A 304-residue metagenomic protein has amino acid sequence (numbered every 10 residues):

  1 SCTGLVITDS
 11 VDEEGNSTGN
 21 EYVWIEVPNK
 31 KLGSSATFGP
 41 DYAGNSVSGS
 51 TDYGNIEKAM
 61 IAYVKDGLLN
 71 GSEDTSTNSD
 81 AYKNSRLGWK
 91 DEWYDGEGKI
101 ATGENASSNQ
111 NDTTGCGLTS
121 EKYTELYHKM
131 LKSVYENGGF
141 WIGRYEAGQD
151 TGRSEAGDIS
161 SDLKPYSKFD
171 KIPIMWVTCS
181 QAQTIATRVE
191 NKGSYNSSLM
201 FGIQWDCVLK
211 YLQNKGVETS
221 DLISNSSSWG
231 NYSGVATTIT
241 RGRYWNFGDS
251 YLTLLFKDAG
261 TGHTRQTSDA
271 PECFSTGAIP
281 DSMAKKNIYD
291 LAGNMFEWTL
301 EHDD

Functional and structural regions predicted by a protein language model:
S1-S35, S197: GGW-centered surface loops in extracellular recognition modules
D12-G19, A43-L291: Short aromatic-cysteine micro-motif
P28-L32, E146-Q149, Q204, E301-D304: Acidic glycine-/aspartate-rich tracts in secreted/extracellular proteins
G293-L300: Active-site-proximal beta-strands of protease catalytic cores
